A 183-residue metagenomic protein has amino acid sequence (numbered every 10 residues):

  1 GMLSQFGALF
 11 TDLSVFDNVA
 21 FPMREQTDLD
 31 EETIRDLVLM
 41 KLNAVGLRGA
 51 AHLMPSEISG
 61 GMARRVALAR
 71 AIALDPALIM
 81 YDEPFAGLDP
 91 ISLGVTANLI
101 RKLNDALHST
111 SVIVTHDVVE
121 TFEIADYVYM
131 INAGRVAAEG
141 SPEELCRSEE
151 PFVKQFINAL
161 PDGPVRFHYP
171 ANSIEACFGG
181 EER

Functional and structural regions predicted by a protein language model:
E31-G49: Conserved ABC ATPase "signature" region
M54-I58, M62: Conserved ABC ATPase signature
D75: Conserved catalytic motifs of ABC-family nucleotide-binding domains
I79-D82: Catalytic Walker B motif of ABC-type/P-loop ATPase nucleotide-binding domains
T121-E123: A short, surface-exposed alpha-helical micro-motif characterized by mixed small hydrophobic and charged/polar residues
E139-G140: ABC ATPase "signature
